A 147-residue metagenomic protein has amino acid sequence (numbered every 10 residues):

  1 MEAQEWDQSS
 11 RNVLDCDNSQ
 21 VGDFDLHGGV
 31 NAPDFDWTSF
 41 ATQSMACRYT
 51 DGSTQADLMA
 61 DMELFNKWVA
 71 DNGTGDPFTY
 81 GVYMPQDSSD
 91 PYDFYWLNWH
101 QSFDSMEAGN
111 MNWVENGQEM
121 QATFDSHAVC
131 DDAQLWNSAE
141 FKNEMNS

Functional and structural regions predicted by a protein language model:
M1-S147: Short S/T/G/P-rich N-terminal loop/turn motif that feeds into the first structured element of a domain
